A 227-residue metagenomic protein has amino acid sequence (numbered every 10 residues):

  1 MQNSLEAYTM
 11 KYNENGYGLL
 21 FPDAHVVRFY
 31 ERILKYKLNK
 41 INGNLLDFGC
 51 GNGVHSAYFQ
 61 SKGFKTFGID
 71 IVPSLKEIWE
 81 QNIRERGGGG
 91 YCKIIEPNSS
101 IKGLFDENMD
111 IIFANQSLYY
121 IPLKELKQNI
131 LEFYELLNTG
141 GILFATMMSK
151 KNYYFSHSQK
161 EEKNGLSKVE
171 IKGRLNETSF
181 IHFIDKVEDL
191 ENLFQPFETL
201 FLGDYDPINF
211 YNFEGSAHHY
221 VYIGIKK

Functional and structural regions predicted by a protein language model:
M1-N42, G51-G103, F144-K227: Class I (Rossmann-like) S-adenosyl-L-methionine-dependent methyltransferase catalytic domain, capturing the SAM-binding
D47: Class I SAM-dependent methyltransferase core
D106: S-adenosylmethionine/decaboxylated-SAM
F113: A conserved beta-strand element that flanks and buttresses the S-adenosyl-L-methionine
Q116-S117: Short catalytic micro-motifs in class I SAM-dependent methyltransferases
P122-L123: Helix-capping/helix-break motifs at membrane-protein junctions, especially on the cytosolic side just before or after
K127-T139: A short glycine-rich, Lys/Arg-flanked "PGG" loop and its adjoining helix->strand segment in the class I
